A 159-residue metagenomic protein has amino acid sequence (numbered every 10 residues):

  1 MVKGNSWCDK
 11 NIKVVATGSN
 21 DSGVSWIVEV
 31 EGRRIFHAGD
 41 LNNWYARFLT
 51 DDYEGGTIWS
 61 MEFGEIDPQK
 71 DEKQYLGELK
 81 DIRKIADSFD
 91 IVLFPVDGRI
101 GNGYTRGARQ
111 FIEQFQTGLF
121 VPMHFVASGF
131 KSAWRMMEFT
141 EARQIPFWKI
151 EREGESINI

Functional and structural regions predicted by a protein language model:
M1-D87, R152-I159: Core dinuclear metal-dependent hydrolase active-site scaffold
M1-W7, Y104-I159: Binuclear metal-ion centers of metallo-dependent hydrolases, dominated by the metallo-beta-lactamase
V15, F36-A38, D90-P95, F120-P122: Structural recognition of the beta-strand scaffold that forms the well-ordered cores of secreted hydrolase catalytic
A16-S19, G23-S25, V92, A108 (+2 more regions): Small-side-chain structural scaffolding
N42, P95-R99, H124-V126: Catalytic metal-binding/acid-base residues of hydrolase active sites
A46, G101, F130: Conserved protein kinase catalytic core
G77-I82, N102-Q110: A short, acidic, amphipathic alpha-helical segment used as a generic capping/interface helix at domain edges
